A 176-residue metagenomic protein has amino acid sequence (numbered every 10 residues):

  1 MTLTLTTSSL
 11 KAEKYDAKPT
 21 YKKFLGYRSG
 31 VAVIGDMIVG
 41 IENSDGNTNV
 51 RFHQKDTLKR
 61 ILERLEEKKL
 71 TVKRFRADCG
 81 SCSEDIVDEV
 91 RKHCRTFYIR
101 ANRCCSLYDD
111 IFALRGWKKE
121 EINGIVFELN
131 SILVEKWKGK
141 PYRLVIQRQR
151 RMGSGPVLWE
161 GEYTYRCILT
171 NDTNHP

Functional and structural regions predicted by a protein language model:
M1-S9, D36, V72-C82, F97 (+1 more regions): Short, conserved catalytic/metal-binding motifs centered on acidic residues
M1-V31: Active-site-proximal, Lys/Arg-enriched surface segment that forms a nucleic-acid-binding/basic interface patch
S8-L10, S44-G46, G80, N102-C104: Active-site beta-loop-alpha junctions enriched in small/polar residues
A12-K18, G40-N43, A77, E84-V90 (+1 more regions): Short acidic, glycine/serine/threonine-rich loops at helix termini
T20-K68, R166: Electropositive, glycine- and tryptophan-enriched low-complexity nucleic-acid-binding patches
R28, D85-V87, G153-V157: Generic recognition of flexible, low-complexity loop/linker segments
R51-Y108: Domain-level cores of phosphate- or acyl-group-handling catalytic modules
Y98-P176: An anionic, glycine-rich sequence signature occurring as long contiguous blocks
